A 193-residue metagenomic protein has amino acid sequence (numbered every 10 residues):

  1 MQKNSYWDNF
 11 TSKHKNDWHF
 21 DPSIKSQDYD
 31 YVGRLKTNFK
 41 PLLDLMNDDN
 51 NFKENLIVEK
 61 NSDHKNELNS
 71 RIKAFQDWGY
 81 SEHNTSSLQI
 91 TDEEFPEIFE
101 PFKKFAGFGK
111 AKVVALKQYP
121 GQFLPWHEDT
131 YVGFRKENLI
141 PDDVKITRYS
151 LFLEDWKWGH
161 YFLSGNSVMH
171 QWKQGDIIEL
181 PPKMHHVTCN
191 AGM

Functional and structural regions predicted by a protein language model:
M1-G109, V113-V114: Non-heme Fe(II)/2-oxoglutarate
K103-V132: A short glycine-rich, His/Asp/Glu-containing loop-to-beta-strand
A111, Q122, K145-Y149, H160 (+1 more regions): Generic beta-strand structural signal
K117-Y119, K136-W158: Short, conserved beta-strand element in jelly-roll/cupin
H127, V132-R135, D142, H185-V187: Histidine-centered active-site/metal-ligand motif
G133-L139, N166-M169: Short helix/strand-bridging catalytic loops that position acidic/His residues to coordinate divalent metals and engage
D155-M193: Catalytic core of Fe(II)/2-oxoglutarate
